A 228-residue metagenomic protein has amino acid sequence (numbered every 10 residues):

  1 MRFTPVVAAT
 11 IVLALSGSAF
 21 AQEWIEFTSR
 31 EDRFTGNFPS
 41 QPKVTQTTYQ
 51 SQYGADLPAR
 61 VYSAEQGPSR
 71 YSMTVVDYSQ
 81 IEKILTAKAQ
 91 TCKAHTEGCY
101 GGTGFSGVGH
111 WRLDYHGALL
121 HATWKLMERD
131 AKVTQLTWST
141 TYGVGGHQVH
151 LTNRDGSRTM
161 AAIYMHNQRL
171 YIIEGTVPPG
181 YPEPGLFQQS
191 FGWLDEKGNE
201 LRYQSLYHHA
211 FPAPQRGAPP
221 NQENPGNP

Functional and structural regions predicted by a protein language model:
M1-A8: Bacterial N-terminal signal peptides that target proteins for export
A8-S16: Bacterial N-terminal signal peptides
G17-A21: Sec/Tat signal peptide C-region and signal peptidase I cleavage site
Q22-R30: Short acidic/polar N-terminal linker immediately downstream of export determinants
R30, F34, P42, H95-G98 (+2 more regions): Surface-exposed amphipathic alpha-helical segments
R30-A55: N-terminal targeting signals for Sec/Tat export/insertion, comprising classic cleavable signal peptides
N37-Q41, Q66-R70, G143-G145, Y164-Y171 (+1 more regions): Short, solvent-exposed coil/turn segments at beta-strand boundaries
T48-T159, N227-P228: Conserved polar/disulfide-associated segments of primarily extracytoplasmic proteins
